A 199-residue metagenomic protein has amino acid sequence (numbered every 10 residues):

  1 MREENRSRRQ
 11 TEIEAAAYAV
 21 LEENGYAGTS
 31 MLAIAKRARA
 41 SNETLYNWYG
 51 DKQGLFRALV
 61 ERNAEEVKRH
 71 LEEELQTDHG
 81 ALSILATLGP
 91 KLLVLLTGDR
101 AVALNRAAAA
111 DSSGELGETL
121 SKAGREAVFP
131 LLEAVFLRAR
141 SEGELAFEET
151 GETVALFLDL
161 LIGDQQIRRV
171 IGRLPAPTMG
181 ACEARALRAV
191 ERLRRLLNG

Functional and structural regions predicted by a protein language model:
M1-R8: N-terminal intrinsically disordered/low-complexity leader segments
R9-A17, I34, L59-N63, V67 (+1 more regions): Generic hydrophobic, amphipathic alpha-helix propensity
E12, V20-G54, A58: Helix-turn-helix
E61-T77, I171-G180: Short, flexible, glycine-rich and Lys/Arg-enriched loop motifs at helix boundaries that contact anionic partners
K68, V94-L95, A103, L116-E142 (+2 more regions): Amphipathic alpha-helical packing segments from all-alpha helical-bundle domains
L71-V102, T150-F157, E183: Hydrophobic alpha-helical connector segments
T87, K91, P130, A134-E142 (+2 more regions): C-terminal peripheral helix-coil segments that are non-catalytic and often amphipathic
L96-T119, Q166-R173: Amphipathic alpha-helical segments used for helix-helix packing
